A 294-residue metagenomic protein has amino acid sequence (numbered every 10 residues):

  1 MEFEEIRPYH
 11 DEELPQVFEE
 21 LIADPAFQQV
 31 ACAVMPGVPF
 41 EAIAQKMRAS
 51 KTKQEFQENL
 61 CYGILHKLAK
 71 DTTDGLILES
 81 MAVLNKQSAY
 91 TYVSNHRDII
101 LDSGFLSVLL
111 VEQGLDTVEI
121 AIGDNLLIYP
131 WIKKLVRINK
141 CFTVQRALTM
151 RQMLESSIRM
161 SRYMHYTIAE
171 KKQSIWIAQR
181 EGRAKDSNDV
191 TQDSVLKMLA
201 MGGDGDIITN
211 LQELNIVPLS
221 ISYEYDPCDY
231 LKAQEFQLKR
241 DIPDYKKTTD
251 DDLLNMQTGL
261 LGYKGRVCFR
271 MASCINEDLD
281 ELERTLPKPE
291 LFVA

Functional and structural regions predicted by a protein language model:
M1-Y90, H96-S107, V111, K133 (+1 more regions): Membrane-anchoring hydrophobic helices of lipid-metabolizing enzymes
E2-H10, M153-A294: Non-catalytic C-terminal accessory region of glycerolipid acyltransferases and related lyso-lipid remodeling enzymes
P15-P25, N59-H66, Y90-T91, G114-D124 (+2 more regions): Short, mixed-charge, low-aromatic patches
F27-F40, C61, L84, D116-N125 (+2 more regions): Short N-terminal helix-initiation segments at or just after the protein's N-terminus
R48-K51, Y62-L65, Y92-S94, G114-D116 (+3 more regions): N-terminal start-of-chain detector that recognizes signal peptides and the immediate post-cleavage beginning
A49-E55, Y129, A147-M150, R284-F292: Intrinsic-disorder/low-complexity, polar/charged segments
D74, D116, R137, Q212 (+1 more regions): Residue-level signal for beta-strand positions within conserved beta-sheet cores that form or flank
I77-Q173, R180: Glycine- and small hydrophobic-enriched segments that form the cores of compact globular domains
